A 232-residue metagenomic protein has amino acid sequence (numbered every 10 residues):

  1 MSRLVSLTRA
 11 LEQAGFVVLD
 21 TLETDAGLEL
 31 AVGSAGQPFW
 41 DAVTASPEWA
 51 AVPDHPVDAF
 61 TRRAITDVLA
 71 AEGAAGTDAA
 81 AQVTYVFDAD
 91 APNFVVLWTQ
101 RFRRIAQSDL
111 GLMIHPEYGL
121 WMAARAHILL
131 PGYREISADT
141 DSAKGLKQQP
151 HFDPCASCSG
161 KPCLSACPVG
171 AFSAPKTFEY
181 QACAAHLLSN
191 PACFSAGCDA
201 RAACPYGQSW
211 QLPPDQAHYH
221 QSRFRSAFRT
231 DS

Functional and structural regions predicted by a protein language model:
M1-S232: Non-ligating segments of multi-cofactor redox enzymes
